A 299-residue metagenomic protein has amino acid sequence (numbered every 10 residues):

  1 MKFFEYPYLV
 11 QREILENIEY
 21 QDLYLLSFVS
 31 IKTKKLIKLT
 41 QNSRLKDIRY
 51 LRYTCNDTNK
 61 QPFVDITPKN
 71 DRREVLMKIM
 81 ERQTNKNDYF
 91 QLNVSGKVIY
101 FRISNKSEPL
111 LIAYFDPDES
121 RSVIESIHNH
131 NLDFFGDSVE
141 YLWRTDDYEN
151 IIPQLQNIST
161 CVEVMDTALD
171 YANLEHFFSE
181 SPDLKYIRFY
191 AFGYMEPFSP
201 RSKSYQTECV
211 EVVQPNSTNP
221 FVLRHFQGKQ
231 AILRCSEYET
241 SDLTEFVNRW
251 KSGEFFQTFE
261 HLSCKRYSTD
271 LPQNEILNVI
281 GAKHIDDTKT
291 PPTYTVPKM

Functional and structural regions predicted by a protein language model:
M1-M299: Non-core capping and flanking segments associated with repeat-based/extracellular domains
